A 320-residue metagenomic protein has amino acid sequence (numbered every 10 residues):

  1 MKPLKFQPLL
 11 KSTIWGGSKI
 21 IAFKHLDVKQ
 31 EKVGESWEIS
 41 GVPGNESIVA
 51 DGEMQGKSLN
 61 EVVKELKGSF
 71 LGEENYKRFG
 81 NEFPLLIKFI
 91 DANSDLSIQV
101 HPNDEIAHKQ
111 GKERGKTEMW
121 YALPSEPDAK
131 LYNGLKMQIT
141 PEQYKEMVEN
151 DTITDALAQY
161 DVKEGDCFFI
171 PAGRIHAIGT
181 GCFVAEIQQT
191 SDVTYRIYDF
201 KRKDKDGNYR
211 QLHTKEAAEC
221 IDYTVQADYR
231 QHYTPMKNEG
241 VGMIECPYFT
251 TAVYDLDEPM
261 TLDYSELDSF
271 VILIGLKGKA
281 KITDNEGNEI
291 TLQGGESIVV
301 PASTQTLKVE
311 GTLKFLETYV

Functional and structural regions predicted by a protein language model:
M1-I139, D199-A227, T251: Transition-metal
G80-E82, I90-D95, D104, S125-D128 (+2 more regions): Ligand-binding loop in jelly-roll beta-barrel domains
I87-K88, L96, E118-Y121, Q159-Y160 (+4 more regions): His/acidic/aromatic-lined binding-pocket segments of jelly-roll/cupin-type domains and related regulatory beta-sandwich
Q138-N150, D268-K279: Short, basic/aromatic beta-hairpin or loop at an interaction surface
M147-Y195: Loop-centered beta-sheet repeat module
L157-F169, D284-T304: Short acidic-glycine-tyrosine-enriched beta hairpin
Y195-L267: C-terminal amphipathic alpha-helical segment
T261-L262, G278-T283, S297: Short beta-strand segments in beta-sandwich/barrel cores
